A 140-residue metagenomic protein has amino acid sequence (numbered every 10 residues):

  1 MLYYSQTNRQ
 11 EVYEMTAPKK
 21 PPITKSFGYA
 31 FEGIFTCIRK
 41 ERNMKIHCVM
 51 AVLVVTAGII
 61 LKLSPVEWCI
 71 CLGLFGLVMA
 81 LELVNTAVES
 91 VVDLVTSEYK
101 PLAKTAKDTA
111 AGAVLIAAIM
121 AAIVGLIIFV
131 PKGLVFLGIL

Functional and structural regions predicted by a protein language model:
L2-A87, Y99-P101, A113-L140: Hydrophobic alpha-helical transmembrane segments
V92-T109: Amphipathic, cytosolic membrane-interfacial segments at TM-TM junctions
